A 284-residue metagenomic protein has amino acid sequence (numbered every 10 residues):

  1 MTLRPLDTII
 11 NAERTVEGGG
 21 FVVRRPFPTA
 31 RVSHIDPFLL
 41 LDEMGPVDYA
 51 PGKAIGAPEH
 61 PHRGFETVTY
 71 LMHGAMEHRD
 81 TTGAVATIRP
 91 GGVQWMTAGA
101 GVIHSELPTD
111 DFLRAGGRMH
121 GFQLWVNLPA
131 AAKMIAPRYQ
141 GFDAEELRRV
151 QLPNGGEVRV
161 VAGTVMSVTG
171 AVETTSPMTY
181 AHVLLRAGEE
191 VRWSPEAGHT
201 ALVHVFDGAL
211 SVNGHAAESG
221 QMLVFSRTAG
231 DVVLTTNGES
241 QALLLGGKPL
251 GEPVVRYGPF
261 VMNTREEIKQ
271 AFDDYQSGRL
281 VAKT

Functional and structural regions predicted by a protein language model:
M1-T284: Jelly-roll (double-stranded beta-helix
